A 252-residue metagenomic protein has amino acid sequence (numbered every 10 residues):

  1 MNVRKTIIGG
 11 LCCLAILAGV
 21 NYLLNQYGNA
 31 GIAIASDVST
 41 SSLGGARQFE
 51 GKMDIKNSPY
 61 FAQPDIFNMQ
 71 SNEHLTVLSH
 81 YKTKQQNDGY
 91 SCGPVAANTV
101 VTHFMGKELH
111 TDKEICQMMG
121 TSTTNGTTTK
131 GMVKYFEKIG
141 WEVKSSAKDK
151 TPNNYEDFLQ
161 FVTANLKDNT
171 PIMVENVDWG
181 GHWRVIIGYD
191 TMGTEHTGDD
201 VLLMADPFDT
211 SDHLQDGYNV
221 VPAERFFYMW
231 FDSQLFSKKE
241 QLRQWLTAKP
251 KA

Functional and structural regions predicted by a protein language model:
M1-L11: N-terminal Sec-pathway targeting helices
T6, Y27, G31-F49, I55-P64 (+3 more regions): Noncatalytic regulatory segments and standalone regulatory/sensor domains
G10-G19: Hydrophobic membrane-insertion alpha-helices, especially the h-region of bacterial N-terminal signal peptides
V20-N25: Juxtamembrane cytosolic interface motif at the C-terminal end of transmembrane helices
I34, V38-G51, I55-K150, Q241-A252: Cysteine-nucleophile protease catalytic domains, especially the papain-like/related folds used in DUB/UBL proteases
I115, V143, I172-V174, L202-M204 (+1 more regions): Hydrophobic beta-strand residues in large extracellular and virion-surface proteins
W141, H182-R184, N219: Short beta-strand segments
T151-A205: Active-site-adjacent substructure of cysteine-protease-like catalytic cores
